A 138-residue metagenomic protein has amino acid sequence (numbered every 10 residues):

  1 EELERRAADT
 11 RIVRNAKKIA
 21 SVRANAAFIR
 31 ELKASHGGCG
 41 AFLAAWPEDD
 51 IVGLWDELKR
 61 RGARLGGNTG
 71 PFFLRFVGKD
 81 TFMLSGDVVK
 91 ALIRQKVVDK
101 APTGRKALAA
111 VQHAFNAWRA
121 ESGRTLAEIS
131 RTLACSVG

Functional and structural regions predicted by a protein language model:
E1-G62: Alpha-helical ds-nucleic-acid-binding substructure associated with the helix-hairpin-helix region of base-excision DNA
S35-G138: C-terminal accessory module of base-excision DNA glycosylases/AP lyases that mediates lesion recognition and DNA
